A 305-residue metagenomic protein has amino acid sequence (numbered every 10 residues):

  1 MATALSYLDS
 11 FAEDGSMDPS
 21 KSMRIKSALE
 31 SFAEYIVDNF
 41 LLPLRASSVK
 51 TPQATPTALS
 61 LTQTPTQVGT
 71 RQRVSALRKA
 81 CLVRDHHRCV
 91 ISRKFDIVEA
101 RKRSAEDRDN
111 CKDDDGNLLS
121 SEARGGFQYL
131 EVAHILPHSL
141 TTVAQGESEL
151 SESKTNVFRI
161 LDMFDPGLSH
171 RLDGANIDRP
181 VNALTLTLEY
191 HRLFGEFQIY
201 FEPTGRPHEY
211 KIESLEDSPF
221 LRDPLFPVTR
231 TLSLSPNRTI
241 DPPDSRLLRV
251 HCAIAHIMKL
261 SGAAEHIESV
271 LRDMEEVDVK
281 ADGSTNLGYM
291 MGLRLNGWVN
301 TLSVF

Functional and structural regions predicted by a protein language model:
M1-E131, P137-Q145, T155-V157, Q198-F305: Mixed-charge, low-complexity interaction segments
Q63-T64, G69, N117, D165-G167 (+2 more regions): Mixed-charge, polar/low-complexity N-terminal
C81, I97-V98, M163, R171-E202: Short Cys/His-centered divalent metal-binding micro-motifs
G146-D173: Surface-exposed acidic, glycine/proline-enriched linker/cap segments that occur as 15-30-residue helix-coil
